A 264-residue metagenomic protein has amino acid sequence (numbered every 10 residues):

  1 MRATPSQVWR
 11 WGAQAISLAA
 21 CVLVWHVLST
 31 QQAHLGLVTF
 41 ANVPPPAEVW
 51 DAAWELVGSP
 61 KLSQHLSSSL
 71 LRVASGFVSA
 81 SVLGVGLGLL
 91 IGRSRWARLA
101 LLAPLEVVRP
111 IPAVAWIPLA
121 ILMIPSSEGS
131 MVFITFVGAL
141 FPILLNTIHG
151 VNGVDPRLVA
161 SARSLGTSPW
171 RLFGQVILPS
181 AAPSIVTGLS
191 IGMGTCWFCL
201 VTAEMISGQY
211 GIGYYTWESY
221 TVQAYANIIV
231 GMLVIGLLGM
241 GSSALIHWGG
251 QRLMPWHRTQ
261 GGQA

Functional and structural regions predicted by a protein language model:
M1-A19, A244-A264: Transmembrane alpha-helical segments of polytopic membrane transport and secretion proteins
A3, Q31-V78: Periplasmic/extracellular loop-to-transmembrane helix junction in inner-membrane transport proteins
T30, H34, L89, L99-A103 (+6 more regions): Membrane-spanning helices that line or support transport/gating and their immediate boundary helices in channels
S75-L105: Transmembrane-helix boundary motif in ABC transporter permease subunits
E106-P142, H149-G150: Generic hydrophobic transmembrane alpha-helix motif, especially the helices
F133, V137, P169-T202, V230 (+2 more regions): Transmembrane alpha-helices
N146, G150-L189, I212, T216: Short cytoplasmic-facing helical segments at TM-TM junctions of multi-pass membrane proteins
G213-G250: Hydrophobic alpha-helical transmembrane segments of polytopic membrane proteins
